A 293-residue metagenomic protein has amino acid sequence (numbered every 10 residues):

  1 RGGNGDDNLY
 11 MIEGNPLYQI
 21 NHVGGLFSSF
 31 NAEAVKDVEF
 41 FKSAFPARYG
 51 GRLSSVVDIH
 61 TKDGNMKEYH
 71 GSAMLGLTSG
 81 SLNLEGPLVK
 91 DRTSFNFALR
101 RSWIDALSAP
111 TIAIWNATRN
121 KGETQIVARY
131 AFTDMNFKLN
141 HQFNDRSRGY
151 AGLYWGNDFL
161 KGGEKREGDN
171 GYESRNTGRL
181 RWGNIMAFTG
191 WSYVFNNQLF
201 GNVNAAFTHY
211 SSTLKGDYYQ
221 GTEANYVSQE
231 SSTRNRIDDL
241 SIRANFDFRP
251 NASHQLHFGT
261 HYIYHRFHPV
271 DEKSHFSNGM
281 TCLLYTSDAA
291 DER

Functional and structural regions predicted by a protein language model:
D7, E33, M66-E68, L88-R92 (+3 more regions): Strand-connecting loop/turn motifs
L9, D37-P46, S54-K62, Y69-G122 (+4 more regions): Predominantly transmembrane beta-strands of Gram-negative outer membrane beta-barrel pores used for transport
N15-K42: Short acidic/polar hinge/loop motifs at secondary-structure boundaries that mediate gating or recognition
I20-N21, F40-F41, G64-K67, N116-E123 (+4 more regions): Extracytoplasmic loops and strand-loop junctions of Gram-negative outer membrane beta-barrel proteins
Y49, M74-G76, Q125-F132, T177-G183 (+2 more regions): Short sequence motifs at beta-strands and strand-loop junctions characteristic of Gram-negative outer-membrane
N140-D158, R181-S287: Face-selective signature of the C-terminal outer-membrane beta-barrel domain
D288-R293: A short, hydrophobic C-terminal helix/tail in secreted or cell-surface proteins
